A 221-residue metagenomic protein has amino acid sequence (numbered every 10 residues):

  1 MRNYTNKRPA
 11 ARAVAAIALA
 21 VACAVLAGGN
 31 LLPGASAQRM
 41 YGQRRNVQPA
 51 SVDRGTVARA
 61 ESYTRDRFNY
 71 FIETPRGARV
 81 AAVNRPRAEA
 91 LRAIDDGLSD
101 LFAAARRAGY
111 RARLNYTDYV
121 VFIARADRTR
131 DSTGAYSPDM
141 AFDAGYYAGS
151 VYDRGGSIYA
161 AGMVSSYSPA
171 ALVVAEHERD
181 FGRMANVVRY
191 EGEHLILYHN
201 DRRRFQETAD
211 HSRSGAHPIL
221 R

Functional and structural regions predicted by a protein language model:
M1-A11: N-terminal secretory signal peptides that target proteins for export/translocation
C23-G34: C-terminal segment of classical bacterial N-terminal signal peptides
T64-L91: Acidic/histidine-rich, surface-exposed loop or edge segments in extracytoplasmic proteins
A90-V164: Auxiliary, metal-adjacent structural segments of Zn-dependent hydrolase domains
P169-R189: Short pre-active-site segment immediately N-terminal to the catalytic Zn-binding motif
G192-T208: Catalytic Zn2+-binding segment of zinc metalloproteases
R213-R221: Metalloprotease/metallohydrolase-associated module, dominated by Zn2+-dependent proteases
